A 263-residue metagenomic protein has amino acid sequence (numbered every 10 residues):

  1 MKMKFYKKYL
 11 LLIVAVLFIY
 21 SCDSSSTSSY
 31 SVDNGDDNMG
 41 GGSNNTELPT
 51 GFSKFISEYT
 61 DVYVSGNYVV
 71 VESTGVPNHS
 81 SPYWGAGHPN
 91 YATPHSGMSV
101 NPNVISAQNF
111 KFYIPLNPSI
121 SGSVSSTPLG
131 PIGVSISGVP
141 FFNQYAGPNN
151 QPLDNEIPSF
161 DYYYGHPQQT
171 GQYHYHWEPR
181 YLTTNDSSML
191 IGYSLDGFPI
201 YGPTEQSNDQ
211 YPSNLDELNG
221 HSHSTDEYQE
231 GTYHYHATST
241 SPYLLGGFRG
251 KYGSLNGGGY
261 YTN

Functional and structural regions predicted by a protein language model:
K2-L10: Bacterial N-terminal signal peptides that target proteins for export
F18-S21: C-terminal motif of bacterial Sec signal peptides marking the signal peptidase cleavage site
S25-D154: Solvent-exposed N-terminal domain segments of exported/luminal and surface proteins
N103-I105, P158-G171, L218-G231: Short, low-complexity cationic-aromatic patches
F110, I114, S135-P140, Q169-Y181 (+1 more regions): Extracellular/lumenal glycan-associated surfaces
G122, F141, Y181-D186, I200 (+1 more regions): Short loop/beta submotifs within extracellular cysteine-rich repeat domains
L153-Y163, Q168-Y211: Short helix-loop boundary/capping segments
L215-N263: Long, compositionally biased interface segments
